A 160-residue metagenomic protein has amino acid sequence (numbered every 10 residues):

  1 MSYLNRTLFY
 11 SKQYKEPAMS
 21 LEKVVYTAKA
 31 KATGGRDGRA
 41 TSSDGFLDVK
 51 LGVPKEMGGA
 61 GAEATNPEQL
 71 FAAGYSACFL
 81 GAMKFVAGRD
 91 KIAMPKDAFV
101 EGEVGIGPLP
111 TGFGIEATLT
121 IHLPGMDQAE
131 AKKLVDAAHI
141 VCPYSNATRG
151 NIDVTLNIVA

Functional and structural regions predicted by a protein language model:
Y3-L4, F9-A73, L80-A160: Extended beta-strand/beta-hairpin segments
